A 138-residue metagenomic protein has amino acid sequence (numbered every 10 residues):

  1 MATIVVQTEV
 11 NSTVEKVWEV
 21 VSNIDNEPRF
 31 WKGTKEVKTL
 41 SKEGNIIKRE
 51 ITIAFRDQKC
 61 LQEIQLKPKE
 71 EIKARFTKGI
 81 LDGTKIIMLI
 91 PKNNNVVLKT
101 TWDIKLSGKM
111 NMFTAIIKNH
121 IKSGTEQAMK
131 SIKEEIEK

Functional and structural regions predicted by a protein language model:
M1-G44: Hydrophobic ligand-binding cavity/cleft-lining segments
V6-T8, I51, C60-Q65, T84-P91 (+1 more regions): Hydrophobic/aromatic beta-strand elements that line small-molecule binding cavities or substrate pockets in beta-rich
V10-V14, I53-D57, L66-P68, I104-G108: Beta-strand elements of well-folded, non-transmembrane domains
E15-W18, E126, K130: Amphipathic alpha-helical segments that line or abut small-molecule/effector binding pockets and mediate allosteric
K16-W18, R29, K59-L61, A74 (+2 more regions): Short acidic, gly/pro-rich beta-turn/loop elements at beta-sheet edges and active-site/ligand-binding grooves
K38-L81, V97, Q127-K138: Glycine-rich portal/gate segments that line the openings of hydrophobic small-molecule binding cavities
T77-S123, Q127, E134: Beta-strand/loop substructures that line and gate deep hydrophobic ligand-binding cavities in soluble
